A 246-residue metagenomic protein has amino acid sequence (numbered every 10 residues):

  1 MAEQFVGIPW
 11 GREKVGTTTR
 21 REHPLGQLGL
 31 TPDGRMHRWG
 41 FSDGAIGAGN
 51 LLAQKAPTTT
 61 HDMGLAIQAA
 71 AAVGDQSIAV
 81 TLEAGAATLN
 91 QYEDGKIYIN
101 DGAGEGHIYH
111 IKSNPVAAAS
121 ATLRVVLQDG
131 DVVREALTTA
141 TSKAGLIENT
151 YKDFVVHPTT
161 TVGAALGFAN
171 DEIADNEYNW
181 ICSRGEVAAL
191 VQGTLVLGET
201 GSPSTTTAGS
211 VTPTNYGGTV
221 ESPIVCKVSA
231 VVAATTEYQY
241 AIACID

Functional and structural regions predicted by a protein language model:
M1-L89, D101-D246: Extracellular receptor-binding modules and their adjoining Ser/Thr/Gly/Asp/Asn-rich linkers
